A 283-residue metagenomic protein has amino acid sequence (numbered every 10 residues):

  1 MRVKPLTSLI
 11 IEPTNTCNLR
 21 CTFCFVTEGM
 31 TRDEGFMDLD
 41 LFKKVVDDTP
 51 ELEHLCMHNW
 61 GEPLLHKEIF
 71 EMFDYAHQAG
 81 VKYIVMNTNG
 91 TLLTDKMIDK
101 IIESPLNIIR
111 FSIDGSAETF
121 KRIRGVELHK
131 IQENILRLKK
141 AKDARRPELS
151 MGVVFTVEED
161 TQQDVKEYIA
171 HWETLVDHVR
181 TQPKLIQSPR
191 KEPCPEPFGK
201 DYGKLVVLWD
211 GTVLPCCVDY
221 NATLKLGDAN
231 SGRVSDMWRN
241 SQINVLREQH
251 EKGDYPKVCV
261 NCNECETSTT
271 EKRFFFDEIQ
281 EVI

Functional and structural regions predicted by a protein language model:
M1-I10, Q187-Y202, Q242-D254, C265-I283: N-terminal [4Fe-4S]-dependent radical SAM core
M1-I108, H129, E133, T269-I283: Conserved alpha-helical substructure of the radical SAM core
T16, M30, P63, T91-L92 (+7 more regions): Short, solvent-exposed loop/turn segments at secondary-structure junctions
C17, C21-C24, C194, F198 (+2 more regions): Short cysteine clusters
M37, L93, F120, C194 (+2 more regions): Short clusters of hydrophobic/aromatic residues that line enzyme substrate/ligand-binding pockets
K67-K191: Conserved AdoMet/S-adenosylmethionine-binding subsite of the radical SAM
L136, K140-G152, A170-P189, T212 (+1 more regions): C-terminal accessory region of radical SAM enzymes
V207-D210: Short, acidic, Ser/Thr-enriched surface-loop or helix-capping motifs
